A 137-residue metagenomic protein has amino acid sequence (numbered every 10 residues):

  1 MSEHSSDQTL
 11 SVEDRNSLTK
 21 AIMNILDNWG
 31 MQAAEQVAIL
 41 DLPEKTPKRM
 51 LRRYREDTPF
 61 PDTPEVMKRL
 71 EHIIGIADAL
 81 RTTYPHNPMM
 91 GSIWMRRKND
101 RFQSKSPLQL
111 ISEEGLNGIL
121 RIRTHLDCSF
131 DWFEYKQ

Functional and structural regions predicted by a protein language model:
M1-Q137: Non-transmembrane "mature" sequence context
